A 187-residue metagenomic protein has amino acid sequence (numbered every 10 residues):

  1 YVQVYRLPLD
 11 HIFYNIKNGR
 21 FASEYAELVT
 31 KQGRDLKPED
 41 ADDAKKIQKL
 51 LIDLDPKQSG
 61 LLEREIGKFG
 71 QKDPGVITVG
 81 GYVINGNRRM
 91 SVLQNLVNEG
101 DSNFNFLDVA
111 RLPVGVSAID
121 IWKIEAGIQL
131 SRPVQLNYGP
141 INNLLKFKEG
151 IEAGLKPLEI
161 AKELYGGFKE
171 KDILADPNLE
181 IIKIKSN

Functional and structural regions predicted by a protein language model:
Y1-S102: Short, charged/polar connector segments at secondary-structure boundaries
I47-I52, N98-S186: Amphipathic, charge-rich alpha-helical segments that serve as recognition/docking helices
